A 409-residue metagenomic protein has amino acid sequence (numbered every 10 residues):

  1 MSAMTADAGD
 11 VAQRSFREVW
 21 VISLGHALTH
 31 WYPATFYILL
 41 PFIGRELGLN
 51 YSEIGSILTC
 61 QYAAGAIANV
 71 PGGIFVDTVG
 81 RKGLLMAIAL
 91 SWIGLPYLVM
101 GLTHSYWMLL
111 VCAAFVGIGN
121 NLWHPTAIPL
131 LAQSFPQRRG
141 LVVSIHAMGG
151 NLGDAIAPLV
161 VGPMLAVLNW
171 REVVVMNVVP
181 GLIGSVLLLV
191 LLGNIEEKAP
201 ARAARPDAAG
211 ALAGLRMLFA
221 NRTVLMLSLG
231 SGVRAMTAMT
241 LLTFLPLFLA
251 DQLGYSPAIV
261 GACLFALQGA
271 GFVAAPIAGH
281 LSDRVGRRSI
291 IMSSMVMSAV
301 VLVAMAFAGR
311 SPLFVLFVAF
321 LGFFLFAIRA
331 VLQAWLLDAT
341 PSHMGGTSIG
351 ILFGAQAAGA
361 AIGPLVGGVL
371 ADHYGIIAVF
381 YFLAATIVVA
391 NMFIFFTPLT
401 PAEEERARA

Functional and structural regions predicted by a protein language model:
S2-R14, E196-S228, A409: Juxtamembrane intracellular "pre-TM" segments in multi-pass secondary transporters
F36-Y37, R222-F272: Extracytoplasmic gate region of multi-pass secondary transporters
G48, G80, L102-W107, P136 (+3 more regions): Helix-breaking motifs and short loop linkers at transmembrane-helix boundaries and internal kinks in secondary membrane
T59-I74, F265-I277: Central cavity-lining transmembrane alpha-helices of secondary-active solute carriers, predominantly the Major
I67-H104, S282-R288: Conserved MFS/SLC helix-loop-helix module at the cytosolic interface between two early adjacent transmembrane helices
C112-G150: Cytoplasmic helix-loop-helix junction between adjacent transmembrane helices in 12-TM secondary transporters
H146-N194: Helix-loop-helix hairpin linking two adjacent transmembrane segments in secondary transporters
V285-W335: C-terminal transmembrane helical hairpin of 12-TM major facilitator-type secondary transporters
